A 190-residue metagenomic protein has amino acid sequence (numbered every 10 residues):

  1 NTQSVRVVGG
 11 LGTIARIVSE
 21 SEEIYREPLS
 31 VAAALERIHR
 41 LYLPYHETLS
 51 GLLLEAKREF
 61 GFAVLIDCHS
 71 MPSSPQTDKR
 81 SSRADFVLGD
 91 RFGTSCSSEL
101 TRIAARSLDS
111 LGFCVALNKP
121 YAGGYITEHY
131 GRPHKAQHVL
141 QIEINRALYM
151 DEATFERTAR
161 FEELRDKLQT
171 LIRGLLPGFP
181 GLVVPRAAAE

Functional and structural regions predicted by a protein language model:
N1-L65, S70-Q137, I144-E190: N-terminal catalytic or cofactor-binding beta/alpha core of small enzyme domains
